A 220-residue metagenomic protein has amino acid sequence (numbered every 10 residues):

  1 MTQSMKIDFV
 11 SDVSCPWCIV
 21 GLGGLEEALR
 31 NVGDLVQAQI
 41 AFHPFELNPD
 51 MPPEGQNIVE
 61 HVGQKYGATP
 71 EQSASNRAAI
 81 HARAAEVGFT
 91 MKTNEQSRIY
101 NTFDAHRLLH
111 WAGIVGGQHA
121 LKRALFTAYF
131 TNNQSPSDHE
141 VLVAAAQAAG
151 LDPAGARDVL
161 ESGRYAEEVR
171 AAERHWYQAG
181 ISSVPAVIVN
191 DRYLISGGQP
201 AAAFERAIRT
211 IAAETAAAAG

Functional and structural regions predicted by a protein language model:
Q3-V10, S14-D34, F42, L109-G220: C-terminal cap of thioredoxin/glutaredoxin-like
L22-Y129, A219: Structural alpha/beta surface segment adjacent to cysteine/selenocysteine redox centers across thiol/disulfide enzymes
